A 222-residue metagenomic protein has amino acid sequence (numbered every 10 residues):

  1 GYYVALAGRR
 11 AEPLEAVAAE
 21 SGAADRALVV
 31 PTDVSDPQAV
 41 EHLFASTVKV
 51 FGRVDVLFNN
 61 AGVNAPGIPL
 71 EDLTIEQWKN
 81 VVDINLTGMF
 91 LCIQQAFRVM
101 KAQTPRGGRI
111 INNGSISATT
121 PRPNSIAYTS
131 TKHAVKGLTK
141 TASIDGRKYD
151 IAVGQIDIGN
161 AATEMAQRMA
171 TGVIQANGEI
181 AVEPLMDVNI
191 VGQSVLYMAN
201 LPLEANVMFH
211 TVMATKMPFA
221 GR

Functional and structural regions predicted by a protein language model:
Y2-A16: Conserved glycine-rich Rossmann-like NAD(P)H-binding loop of the short-chain dehydrogenase/reductase
E12, P31-L43, I75: The beta1-alpha1 cofactor-binding region of Rossmann-like NAD(H)/NADP(H)-dependent oxidoreductases
I68-L70, Q77-K79: Substrate-binding pocket helix/loop in short-chain dehydrogenase/reductase
I93, T131: Active-site helix of classical SDR
R98, I144-D145: Alpha-helical segment proximal to the catalytic Tyr-Lys
S115: Residue(s) in the substrate-gating loop at a strand-loop-helix junction that position the organic substrate next
Q155-I156, I174-G221: C-terminal helical subdomain
